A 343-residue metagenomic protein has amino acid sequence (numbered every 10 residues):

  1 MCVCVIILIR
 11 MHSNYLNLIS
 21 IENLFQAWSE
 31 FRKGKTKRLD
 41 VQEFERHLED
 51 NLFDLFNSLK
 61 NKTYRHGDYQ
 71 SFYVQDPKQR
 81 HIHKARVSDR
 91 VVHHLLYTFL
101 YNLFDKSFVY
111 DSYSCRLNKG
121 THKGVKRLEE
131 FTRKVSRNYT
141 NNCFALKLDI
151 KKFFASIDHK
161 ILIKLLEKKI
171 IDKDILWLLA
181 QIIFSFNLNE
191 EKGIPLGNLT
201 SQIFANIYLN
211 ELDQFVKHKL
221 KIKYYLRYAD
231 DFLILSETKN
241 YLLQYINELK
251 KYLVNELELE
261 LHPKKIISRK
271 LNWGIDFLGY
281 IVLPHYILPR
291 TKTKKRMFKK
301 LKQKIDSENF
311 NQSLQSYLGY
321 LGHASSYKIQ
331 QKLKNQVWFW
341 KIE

Functional and structural regions predicted by a protein language model:
M1-F53: Non-catalytic, polymerase-adjacent accessory regions of viral genome-replication enzymes
C4, R10, N14, F99-A155: Active-site-proximal segment of RNA-dependent polymerases
L18-G34, H66-S71, Y97-L103, R290-K292: Short, compositionally biased low-complexity segments
S20-L24, L55-K78, V91, T98 (+2 more regions): Reverse-transcriptase-like RNA-dependent polymerase core
G34-Q42, G67-H93, S107-G120, I182-N206: Short, conserved non-catalytic motifs in the polymerase core
L39, L96, L128, L179 (+2 more regions): A residue-level signal for conserved active-site and pocket-lining positions in enzyme catalytic cores
N51, S58-L59, D111, E129-A229 (+3 more regions): Conserved polymerase palm-domain catalytic core
A85, H94, S185, N240-Q244 (+1 more regions): Right-hand nucleic-acid polymerase module
